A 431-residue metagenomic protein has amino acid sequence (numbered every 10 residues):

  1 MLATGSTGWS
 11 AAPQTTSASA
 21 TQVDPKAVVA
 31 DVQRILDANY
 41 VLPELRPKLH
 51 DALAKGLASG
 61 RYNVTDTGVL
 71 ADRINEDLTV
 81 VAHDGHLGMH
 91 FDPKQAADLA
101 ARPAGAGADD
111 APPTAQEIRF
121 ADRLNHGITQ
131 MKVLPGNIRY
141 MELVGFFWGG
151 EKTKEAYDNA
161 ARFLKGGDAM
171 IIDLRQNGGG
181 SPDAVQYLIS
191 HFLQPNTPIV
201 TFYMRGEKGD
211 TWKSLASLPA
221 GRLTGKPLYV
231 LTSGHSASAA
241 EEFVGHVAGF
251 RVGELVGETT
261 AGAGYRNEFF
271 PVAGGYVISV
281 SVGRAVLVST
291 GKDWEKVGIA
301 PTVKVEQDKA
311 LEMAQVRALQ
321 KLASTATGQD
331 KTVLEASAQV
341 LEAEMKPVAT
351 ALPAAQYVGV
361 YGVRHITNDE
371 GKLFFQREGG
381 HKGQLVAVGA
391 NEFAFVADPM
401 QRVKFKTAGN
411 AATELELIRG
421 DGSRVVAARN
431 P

Functional and structural regions predicted by a protein language model:
A18, G328-P431: Peripheral terminal and inter-domain segments
V23-D51: Mature N-terminal segment immediately following signal peptide/propeptide cleavage in secreted/periplasmic
V32, L78, M141, I172 (+3 more regions): Terminal peptide-recognition signature
P43-G136: Extended, small/polar residue-biased N-terminal targeting/export presequences and adjacent propeptide/linker tracts
G56, Y140-G145, G166-G179: Short acidic catalytic loops
N125-K154, S289: STAS-typified acidic loop motif
G149-D168: A short, well-ordered alpha-helical element
G179-L231, Y265-V272, V282-V288: Gly/Ser/Thr-rich loop/hinge elements
